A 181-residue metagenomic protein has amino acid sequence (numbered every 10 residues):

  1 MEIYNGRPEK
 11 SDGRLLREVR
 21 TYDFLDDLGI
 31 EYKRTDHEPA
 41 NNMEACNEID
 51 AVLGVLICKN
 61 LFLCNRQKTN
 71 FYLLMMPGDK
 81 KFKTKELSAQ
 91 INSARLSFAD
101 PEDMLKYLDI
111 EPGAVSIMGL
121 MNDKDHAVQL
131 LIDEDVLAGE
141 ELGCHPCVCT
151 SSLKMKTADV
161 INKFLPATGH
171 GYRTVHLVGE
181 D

Functional and structural regions predicted by a protein language model:
M1-D181: Extended, low-hydrophobicity, polar/charged segments
